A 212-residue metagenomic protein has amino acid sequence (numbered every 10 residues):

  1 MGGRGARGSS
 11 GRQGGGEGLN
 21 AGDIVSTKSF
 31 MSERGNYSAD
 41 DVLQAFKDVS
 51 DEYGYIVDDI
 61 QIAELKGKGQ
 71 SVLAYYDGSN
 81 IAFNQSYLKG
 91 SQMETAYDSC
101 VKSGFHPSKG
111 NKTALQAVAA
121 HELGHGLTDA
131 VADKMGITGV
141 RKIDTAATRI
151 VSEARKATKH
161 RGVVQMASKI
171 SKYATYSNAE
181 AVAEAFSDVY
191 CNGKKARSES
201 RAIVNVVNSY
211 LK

Functional and structural regions predicted by a protein language model:
M1-G2: Hydrophobic, membrane-inserting alpha-helical segments
G5-D48, E52-K212: Active-site-flanking segments in enzyme catalytic domains
